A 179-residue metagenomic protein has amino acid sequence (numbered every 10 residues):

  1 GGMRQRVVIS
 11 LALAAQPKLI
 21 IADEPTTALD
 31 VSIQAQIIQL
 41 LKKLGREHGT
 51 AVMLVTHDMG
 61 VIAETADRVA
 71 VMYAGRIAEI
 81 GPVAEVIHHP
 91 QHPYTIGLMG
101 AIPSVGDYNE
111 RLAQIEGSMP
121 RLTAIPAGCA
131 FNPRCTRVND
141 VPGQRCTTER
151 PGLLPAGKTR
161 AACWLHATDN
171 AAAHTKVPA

Functional and structural regions predicted by a protein language model:
G1-Q5: ABC ATPase nucleotide-binding domain "signature motif"
I9, I38-L40, T147: Short amphipathic alpha-helical "recognition" segments used for binding
Q16-P17, I21-P25, L29-R111: P-loop NTP-binding/switch modules centered on Walker-like glycine-rich loops
I80-A179: Short catalytic/signature loops enriched in Gly
